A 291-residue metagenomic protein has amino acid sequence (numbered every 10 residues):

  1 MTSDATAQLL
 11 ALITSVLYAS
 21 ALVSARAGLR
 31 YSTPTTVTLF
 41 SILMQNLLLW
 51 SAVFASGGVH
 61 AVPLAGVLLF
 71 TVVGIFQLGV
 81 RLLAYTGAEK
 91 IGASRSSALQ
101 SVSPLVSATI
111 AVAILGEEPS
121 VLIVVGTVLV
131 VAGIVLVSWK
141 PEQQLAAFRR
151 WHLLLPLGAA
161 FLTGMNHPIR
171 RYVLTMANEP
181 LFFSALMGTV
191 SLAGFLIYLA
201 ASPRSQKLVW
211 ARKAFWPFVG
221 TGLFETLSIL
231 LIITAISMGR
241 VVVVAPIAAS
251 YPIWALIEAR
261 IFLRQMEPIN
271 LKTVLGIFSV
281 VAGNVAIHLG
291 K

Functional and structural regions predicted by a protein language model:
M1-I75, R81-I91, A132, W139-L157 (+6 more regions): Membrane-interface interhelical linkers
L17, F76, V102-S103, L162 (+2 more regions): MFS transmembrane alpha-helix packing/gate-lining sites
P34-T38, S96, F182-F183: Juxtamembrane helix-start motifs in multi-pass secondary transporters
S41-Q45, S103, L129, M187-S191 (+2 more regions): Transmembrane alpha-helical core residues of multi-pass small-molecule transporters, especially secondary transporters
K90-V102, V124, A185, M238 (+1 more regions): Replace "multi-pass membrane enzymes" with "multi-pass membrane proteins
P104-V125, V135-V137, I253-V274: C-terminal transmembrane-helix exit sites in multi-pass transporters
W151-T175, E179-F182: Selected transmembrane alpha-helices and immediately adjacent juxtamembrane segments of polytopic inner-membrane
